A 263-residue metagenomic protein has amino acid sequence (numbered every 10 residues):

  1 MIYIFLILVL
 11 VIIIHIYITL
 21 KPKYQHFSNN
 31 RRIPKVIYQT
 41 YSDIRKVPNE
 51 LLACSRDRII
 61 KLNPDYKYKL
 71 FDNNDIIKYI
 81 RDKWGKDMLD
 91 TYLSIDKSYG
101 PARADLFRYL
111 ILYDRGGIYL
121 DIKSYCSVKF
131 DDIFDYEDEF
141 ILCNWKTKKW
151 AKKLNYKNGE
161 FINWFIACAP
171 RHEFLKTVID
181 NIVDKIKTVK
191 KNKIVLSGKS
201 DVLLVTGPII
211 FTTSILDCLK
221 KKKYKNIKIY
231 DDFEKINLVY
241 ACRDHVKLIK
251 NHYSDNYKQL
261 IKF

Functional and structural regions predicted by a protein language model:
I2-A104, L120-F263: Glycosyltransferase-associated regions of secretory-pathway enzymes, highlighting luminal stem/catalytic domains
D105-G117: Small-residue hinge/turn detector
